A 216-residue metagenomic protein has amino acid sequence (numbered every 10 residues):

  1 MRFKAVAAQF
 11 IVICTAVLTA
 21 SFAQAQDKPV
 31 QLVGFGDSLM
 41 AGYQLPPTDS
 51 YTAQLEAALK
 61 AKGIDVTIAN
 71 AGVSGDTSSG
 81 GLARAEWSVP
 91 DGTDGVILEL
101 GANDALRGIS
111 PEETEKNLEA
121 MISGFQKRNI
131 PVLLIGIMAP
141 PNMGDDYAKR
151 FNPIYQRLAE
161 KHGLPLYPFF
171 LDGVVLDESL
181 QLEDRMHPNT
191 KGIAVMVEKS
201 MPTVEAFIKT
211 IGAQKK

Functional and structural regions predicted by a protein language model:
M1-I11: Bacterial N-terminal signal peptides that target proteins for export
A20-F22: N-terminal signal peptide c-region/cleavage motif recognized by signal peptidases
Q24-S74, R84-G92: Serine-esterase "nucleophile elbow" of acetyl-processing enzymes
D27, Q54, I64, G80-K216: Alpha-helical cap/lid subdomain in secreted, periplasmic, or secretory-pathway luminal O-acyl-processing enzymes
G75-S79: N-terminal helical cap/lid subdomain that shapes the substrate entry/recognition surface in HAD-like hydrolases
